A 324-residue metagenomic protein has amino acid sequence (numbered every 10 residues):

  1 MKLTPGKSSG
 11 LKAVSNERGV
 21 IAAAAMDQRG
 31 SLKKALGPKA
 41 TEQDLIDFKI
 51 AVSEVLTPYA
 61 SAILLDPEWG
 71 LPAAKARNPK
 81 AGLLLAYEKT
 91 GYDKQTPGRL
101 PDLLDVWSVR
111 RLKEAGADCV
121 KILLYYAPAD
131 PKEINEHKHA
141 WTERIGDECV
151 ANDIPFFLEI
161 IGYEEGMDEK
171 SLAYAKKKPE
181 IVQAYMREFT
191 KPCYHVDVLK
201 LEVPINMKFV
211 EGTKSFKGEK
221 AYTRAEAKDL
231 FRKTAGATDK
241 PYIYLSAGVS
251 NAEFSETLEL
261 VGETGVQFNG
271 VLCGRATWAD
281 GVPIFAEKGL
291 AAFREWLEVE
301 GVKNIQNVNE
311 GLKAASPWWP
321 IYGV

Functional and structural regions predicted by a protein language model:
M1-I134, H195, E219-T223, K240-P241 (+4 more regions): Alpha/beta catalytic barrel-like cores
V55, R111, D147-E148, E188 (+2 more regions): Alpha-helical scaffold elements within enzyme catalytic domains, especially in hydrolases
V120-K217, A227, F231, T238: Eukaryote-skewed repeat-based solenoidal scaffolds used as protein-protein interaction platforms, primarily
F157-L158, I243, G270: Short hydrophobic alpha-helical runs that function as membrane-insertion/retention elements
I161, G248-V249: Catalytic metal-binding/acid-base residues of hydrolase active sites
V203, Y244-G248, R275: Active-site proximal loops enriched in glycine and acidic residues that flank catalytic Cys/His/Asp and coordinate
